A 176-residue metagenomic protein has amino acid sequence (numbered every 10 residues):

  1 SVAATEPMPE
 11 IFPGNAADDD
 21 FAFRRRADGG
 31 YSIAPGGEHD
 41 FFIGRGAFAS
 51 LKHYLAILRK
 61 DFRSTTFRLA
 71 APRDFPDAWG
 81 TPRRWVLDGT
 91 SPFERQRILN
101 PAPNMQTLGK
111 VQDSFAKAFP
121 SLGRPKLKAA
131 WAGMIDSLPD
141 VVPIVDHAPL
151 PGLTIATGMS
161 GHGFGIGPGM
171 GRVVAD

Functional and structural regions predicted by a protein language model:
S1-G80, F93-M105, K110-L122: Flavin-dependent oxidoreductases
R73-D176: C-terminal catalytic lobe of FAD-dependent flavoproteins
